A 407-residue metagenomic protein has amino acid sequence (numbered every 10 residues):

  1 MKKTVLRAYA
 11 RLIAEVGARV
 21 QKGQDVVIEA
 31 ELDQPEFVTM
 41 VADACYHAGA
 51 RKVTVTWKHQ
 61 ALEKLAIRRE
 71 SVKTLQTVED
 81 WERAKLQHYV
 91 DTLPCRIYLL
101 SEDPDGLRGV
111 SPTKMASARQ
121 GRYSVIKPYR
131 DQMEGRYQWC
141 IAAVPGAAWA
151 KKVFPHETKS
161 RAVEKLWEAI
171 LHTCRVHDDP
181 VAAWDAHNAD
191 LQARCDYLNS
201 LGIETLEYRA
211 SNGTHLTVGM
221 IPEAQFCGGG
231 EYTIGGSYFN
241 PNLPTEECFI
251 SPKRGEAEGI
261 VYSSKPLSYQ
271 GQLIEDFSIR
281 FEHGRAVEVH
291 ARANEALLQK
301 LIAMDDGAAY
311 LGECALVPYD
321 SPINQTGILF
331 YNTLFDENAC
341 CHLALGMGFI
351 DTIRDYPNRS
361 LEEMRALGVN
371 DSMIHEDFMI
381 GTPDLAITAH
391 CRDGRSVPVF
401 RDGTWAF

Functional and structural regions predicted by a protein language model:
M1-E258, A389, R395, W405-F407: Active-site bordering "gate/hinge" segments that shape substrate access to catalytic or cofactor-binding pockets
R11, N199-L201, Q270-Q272, G307 (+2 more regions): Short solvent-exposed loop/turn micro-motifs enriched in small/polar/acidic residues
I250-D306: Long, well-ordered mid-to-C-terminal structural blocks that present hydrophobic/aromatic surfaces
E256-E258, I274-D276, H283-A286, A309-E313 (+3 more regions): Active-site lining segments that contact anionic ligands and/or coordinate catalytic metals
E288-P357: Dual-mode signal for accessory low-complexity, basic/Gly-rich regions
E362-F407: Extended hydrophobic packing segments that form well-structured cores
